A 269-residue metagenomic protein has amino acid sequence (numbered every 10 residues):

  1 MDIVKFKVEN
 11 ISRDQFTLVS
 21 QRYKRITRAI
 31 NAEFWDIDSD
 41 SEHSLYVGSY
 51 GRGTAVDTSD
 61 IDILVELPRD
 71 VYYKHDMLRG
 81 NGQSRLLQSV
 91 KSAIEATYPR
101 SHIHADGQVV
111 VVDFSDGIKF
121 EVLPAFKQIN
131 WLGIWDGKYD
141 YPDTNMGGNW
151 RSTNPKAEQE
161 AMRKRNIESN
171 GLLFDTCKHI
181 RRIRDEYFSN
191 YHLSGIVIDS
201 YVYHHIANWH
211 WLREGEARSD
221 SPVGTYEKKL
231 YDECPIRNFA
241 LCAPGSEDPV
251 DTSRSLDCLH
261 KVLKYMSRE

Functional and structural regions predicted by a protein language model:
M1-K5, P235-E269: Terminal (often C-terminal) interaction modules
M1-T58, V71-N81: N-terminal regions immediately upstream of nucleotidyltransferase
L18, K24, K91, P99-A240 (+3 more regions): Catalytic cores of NTP-dependent nucleotidyl/adenyl transfer enzymes across multiple folds
T27-A32, S84-A96: Short, acidic/charged, Gly/Pro-enriched secondary-structure junctions
D36-I37, S41, A96-A105: Short secondary-structure junctions
G48-G51, V65-R69, F114-D116, P124-F126: Short, flexible loop/turn elements at secondary-structure junctions
D57-E66: Short coil-to-beta-strand
V65-S92: A broadly used, surface-exposed interaction patch
